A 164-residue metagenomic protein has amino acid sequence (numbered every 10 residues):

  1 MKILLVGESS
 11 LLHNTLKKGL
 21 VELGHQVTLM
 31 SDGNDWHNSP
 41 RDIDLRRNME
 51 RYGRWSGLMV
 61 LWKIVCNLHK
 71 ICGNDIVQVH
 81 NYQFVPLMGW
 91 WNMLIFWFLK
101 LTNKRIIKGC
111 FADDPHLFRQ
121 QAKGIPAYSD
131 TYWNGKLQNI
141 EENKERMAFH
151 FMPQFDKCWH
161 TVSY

Functional and structural regions predicted by a protein language model:
M1-I43, T102, P153-F155: N-terminal subdomain of nucleotide-sugar transferases
K2-V6, L68-G89, R105-K108: Short N-terminal targeting/anchoring amphipathic segment
M30-S39, I107-I125: Short, solvent-exposed beta-strand-terminating loops
P40-Y52: Active-site regions of enzymes building and remodeling cell-envelope glycoconjugates
L45-N48, G124-Y128: Short, hinge-like loop/turn segments at secondary-structure boundaries
M49-K70: Glycine-rich, highly charged phosphate/nucleotide-binding loops
V65-C72, M93-R105, I125-W159: Membrane-proximal helix-turn-helix segments that form the acceptor-binding/catalytic region of lipid-linked
Y164: Carbohydrate-associated surface elements
